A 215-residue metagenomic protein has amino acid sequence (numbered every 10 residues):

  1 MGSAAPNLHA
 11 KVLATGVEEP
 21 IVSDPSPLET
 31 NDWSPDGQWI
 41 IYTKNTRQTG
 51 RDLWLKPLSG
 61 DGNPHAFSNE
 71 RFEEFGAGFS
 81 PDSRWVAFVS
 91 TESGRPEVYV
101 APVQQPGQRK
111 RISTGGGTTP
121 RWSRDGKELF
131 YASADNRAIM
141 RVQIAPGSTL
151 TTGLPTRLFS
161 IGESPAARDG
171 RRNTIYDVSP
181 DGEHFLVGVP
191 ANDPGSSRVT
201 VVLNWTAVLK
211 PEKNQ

Functional and structural regions predicted by a protein language model:
M1-P20, E29-T30, D36-A66, R84-W85 (+4 more regions): Beta-propeller blade-edge and WD-like acidic-aromatic loop motif
A10-K11, D32, G78, R121 (+1 more regions): Hydrophobic beta-strand positions
D24-S26, E70-F72, S113: Conserved loop/turn at the beginning of each blade in beta-propeller domains
P35-D36, P81-D82, R124-D125, P180-D181: Residue-level detector of Asp-centered blade-edge/turn motifs that repeat once per structural unit in beta-propeller
E73-E74, G107-P120, L154-D177: Conserved blade-ending motifs and adjacent loop-strand segments that build the rim/top face of beta-propeller domains
F75-G76, A87: Short helix-to-loop capping/linker segments positioned immediately adjacent to catalytic or ligand/cofactor-binding
V178-G182, W205-T206: C-terminal terminal-structure detector
D181-V189: Exposed loop and linker-edge segments at protein-protein interfaces
